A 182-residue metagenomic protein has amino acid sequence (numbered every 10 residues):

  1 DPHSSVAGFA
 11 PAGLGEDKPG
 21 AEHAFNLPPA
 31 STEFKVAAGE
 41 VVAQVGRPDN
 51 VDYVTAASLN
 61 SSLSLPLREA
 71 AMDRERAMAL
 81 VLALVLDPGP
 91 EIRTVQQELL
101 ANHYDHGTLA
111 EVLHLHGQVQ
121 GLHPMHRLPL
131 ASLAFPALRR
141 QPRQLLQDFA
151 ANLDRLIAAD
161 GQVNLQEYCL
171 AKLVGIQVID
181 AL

Functional and structural regions predicted by a protein language model:
D1-R155, Q166-L182: Cytosolic-facing loops and C-terminal tails of multi-pass membrane proteins
A158-V163: A composition-biased, non-transmembrane "mature-region" signal
